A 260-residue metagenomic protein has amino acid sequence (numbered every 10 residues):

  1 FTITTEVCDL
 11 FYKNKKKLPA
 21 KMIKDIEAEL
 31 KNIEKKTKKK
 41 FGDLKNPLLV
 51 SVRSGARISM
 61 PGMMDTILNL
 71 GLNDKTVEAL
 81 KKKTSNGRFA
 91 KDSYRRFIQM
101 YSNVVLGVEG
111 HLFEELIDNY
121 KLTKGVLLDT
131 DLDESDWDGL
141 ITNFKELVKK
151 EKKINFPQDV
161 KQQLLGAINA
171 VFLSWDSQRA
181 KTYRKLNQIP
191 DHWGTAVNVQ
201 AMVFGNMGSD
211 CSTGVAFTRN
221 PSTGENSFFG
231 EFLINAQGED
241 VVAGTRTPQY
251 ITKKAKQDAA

Functional and structural regions predicted by a protein language model:
F1-A260: Nucleotide/phosphate-binding sheet-loop regions of phosphoryl- and nucleotidyl-transfer enzymes
